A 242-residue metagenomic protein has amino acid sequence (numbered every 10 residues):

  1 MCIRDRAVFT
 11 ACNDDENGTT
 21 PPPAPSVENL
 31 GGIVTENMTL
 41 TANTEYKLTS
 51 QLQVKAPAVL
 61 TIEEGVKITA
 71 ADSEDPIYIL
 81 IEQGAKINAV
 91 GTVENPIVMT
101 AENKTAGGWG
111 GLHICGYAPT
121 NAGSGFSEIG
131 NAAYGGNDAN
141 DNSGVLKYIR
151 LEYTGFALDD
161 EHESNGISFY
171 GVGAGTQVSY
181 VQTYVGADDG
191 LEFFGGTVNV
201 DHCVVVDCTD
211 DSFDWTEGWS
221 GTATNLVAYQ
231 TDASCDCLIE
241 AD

Functional and structural regions predicted by a protein language model:
M1-D5: Conserved small/polar residues in nucleotide/adenosyl-binding loops
V8-A11: C-terminal motif of bacterial Sec signal peptides marking the signal peptidase cleavage site
N13-D242: Beta-strand/loop edge motif enriched in small/polar residues
